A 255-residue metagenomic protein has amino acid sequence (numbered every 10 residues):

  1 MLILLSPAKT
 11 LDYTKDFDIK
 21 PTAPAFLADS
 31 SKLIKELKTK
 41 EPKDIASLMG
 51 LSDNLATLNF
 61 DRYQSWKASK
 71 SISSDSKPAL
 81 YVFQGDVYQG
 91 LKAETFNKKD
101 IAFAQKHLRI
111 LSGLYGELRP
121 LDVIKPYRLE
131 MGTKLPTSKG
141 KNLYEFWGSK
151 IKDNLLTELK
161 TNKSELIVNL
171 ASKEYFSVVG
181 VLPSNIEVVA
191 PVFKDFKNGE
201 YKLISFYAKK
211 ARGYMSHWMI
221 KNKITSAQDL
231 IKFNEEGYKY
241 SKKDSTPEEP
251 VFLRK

Functional and structural regions predicted by a protein language model:
L4-T95: Active-site helix-to-loop segments that bind/position phosphate- or nucleotide-bearing substrates and donors across
A93-T246, V251-K255: Internal, well-folded beta-alpha domain core
